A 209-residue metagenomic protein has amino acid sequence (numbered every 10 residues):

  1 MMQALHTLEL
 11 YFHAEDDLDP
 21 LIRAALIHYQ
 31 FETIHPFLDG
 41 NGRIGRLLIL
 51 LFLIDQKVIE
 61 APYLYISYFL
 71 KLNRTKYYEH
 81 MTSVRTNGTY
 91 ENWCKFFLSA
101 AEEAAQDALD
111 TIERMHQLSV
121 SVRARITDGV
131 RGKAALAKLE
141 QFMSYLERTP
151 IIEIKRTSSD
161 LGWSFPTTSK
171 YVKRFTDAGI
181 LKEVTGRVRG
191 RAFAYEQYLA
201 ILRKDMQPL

Functional and structural regions predicted by a protein language model:
M1-R114: Phosphate/pyrophosphate-binding active-site loops
A101-A134: Conserved alpha/beta core segments of nucleic-acid transaction machinery
G132-L136, E183-Q207: Short, cationic-aromatic polyanion-contact patches
K138-F142: Short alpha-helical "packing" element that flanks the helix-turn-helix/winged-helix DNA-binding module
M143, R148-L161: Short acidic, hydrophobic short linear motifs in intrinsically disordered regions
L146, T168-A178, F193: Basic amphipathic alpha-helical segments that dock to polyanions
I151, I180-E183: Short hinge/loop at the helix->beta-strand junction immediately C-terminal to the helix-turn-helix recognition helix
